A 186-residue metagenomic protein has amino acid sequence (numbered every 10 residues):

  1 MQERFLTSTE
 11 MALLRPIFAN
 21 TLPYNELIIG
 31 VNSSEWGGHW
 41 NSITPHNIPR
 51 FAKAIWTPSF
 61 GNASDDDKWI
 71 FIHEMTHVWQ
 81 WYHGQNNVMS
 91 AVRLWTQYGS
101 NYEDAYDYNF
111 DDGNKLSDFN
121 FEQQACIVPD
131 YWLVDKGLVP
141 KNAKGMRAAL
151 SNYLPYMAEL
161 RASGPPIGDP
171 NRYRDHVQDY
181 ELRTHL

Functional and structural regions predicted by a protein language model:
M1: Acidic/histidine-rich, surface-exposed loop or edge segments in extracytoplasmic proteins
R4-Y24, H46, Q85, M89-L186: Metalloprotease/metallohydrolase-associated module, dominated by Zn2+-dependent proteases
A12-P16, N20-L22, I29-S33, G38-A54: Active-site rim/adjacent substrate-binding subdomains
N20, H39-S42, R50-I72, D112-F119: Short pre-active-site segment immediately N-terminal to the catalytic Zn-binding motif
N32-W36, I55-T57, T76, G84-N86 (+1 more regions): Short, solvent-exposed loop/turn segments at secondary-structure junctions
R50, Q80, I127-P129: Structural recognition of the beta-strand scaffold that forms the well-ordered cores of secreted hydrolase catalytic
W69-W81: Active-site recognition of the HExxH zinc-binding catalytic motif
